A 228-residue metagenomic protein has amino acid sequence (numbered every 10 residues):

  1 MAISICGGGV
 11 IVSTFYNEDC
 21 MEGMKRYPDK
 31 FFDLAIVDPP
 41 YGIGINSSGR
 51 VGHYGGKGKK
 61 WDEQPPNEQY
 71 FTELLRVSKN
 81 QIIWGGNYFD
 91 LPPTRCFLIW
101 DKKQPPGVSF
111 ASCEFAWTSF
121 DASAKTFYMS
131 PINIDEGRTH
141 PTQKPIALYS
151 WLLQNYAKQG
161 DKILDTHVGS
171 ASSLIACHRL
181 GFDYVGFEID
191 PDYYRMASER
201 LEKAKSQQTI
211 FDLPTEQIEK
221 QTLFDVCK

Functional and structural regions predicted by a protein language model:
M1-L164, A171-K228: Class I S-adenosyl-L-methionine-dependent methyltransferase catalytic core
